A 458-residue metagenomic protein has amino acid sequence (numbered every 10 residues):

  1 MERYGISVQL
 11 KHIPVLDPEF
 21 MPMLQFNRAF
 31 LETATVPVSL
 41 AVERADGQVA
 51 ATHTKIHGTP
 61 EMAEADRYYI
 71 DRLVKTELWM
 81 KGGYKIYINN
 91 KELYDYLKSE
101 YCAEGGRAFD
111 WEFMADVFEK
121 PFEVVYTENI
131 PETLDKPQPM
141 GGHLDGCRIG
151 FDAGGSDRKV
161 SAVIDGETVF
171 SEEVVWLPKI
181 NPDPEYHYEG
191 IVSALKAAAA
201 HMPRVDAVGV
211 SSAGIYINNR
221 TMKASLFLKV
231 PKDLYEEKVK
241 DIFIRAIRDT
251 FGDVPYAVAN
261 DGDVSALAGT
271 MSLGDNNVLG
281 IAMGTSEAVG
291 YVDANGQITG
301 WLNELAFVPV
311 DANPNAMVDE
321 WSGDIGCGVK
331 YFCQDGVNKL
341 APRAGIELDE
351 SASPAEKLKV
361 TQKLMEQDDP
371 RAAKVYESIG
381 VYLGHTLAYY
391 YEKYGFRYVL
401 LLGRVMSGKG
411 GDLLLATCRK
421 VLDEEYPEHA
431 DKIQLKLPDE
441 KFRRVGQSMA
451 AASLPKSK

Functional and structural regions predicted by a protein language model:
M1-I88, R107, W111, V205 (+6 more regions): C-terminal region/appendage detector
M1-T52, A65, G106-A108, L134-M140 (+7 more regions): Glycine/GP-enriched mid-protein hinge/lid loop-to-helix segment characteristic of carbohydrate kinases
G58-D71, K75-K81, E92, Y96-T127 (+6 more regions): Glycine-rich phosphate-binding loop and adjoining helix at the ATP-binding site of ATP-dependent phosphoryl-transfer
M80-N90, R204-A213, Y394-V405: Short glycine-rich phosphate-binding loop at a beta-alpha junction
K85-Y87, G146-D152, V205-G209, V278-A282 (+2 more regions): Short glycine-aspartate micro-motif
H143-C147, A153-E173, N181-P184, Y188-V192: Structured, charged N-terminal subsegments at the starts of enzyme catalytic cores and at intra-chain domain/subunit
E185-H201, Y382, T386: Short, well-ordered amphipathic alpha-helical segments that serve as non-catalytic structural scaffolds within diverse
S378-F396, L454: Phosphate/ATP-binding catalytic cores across multiple sugar-kinase/actin-like superfamilies, primarily ASKHA
